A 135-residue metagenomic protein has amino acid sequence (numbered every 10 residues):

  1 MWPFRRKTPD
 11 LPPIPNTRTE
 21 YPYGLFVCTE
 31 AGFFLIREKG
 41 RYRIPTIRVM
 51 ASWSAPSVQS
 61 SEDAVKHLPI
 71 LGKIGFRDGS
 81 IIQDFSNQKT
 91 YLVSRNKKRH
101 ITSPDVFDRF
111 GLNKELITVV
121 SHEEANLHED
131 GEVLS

Functional and structural regions predicted by a protein language model:
W2-S135: Short, surface-exposed polybasic-aromatic patches that bind anionic ligands, especially phosphate groups
